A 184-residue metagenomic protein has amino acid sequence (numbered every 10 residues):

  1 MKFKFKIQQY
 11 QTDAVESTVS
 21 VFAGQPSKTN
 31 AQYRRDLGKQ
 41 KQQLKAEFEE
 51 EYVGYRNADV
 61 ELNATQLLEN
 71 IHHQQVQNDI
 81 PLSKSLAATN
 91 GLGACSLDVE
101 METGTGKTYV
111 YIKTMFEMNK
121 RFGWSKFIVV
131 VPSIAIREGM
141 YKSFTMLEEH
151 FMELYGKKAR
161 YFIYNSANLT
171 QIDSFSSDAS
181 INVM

Functional and structural regions predicted by a protein language model:
M1-M184: RecA-like P-loop NTPase motor core of helicase/translocase proteins
